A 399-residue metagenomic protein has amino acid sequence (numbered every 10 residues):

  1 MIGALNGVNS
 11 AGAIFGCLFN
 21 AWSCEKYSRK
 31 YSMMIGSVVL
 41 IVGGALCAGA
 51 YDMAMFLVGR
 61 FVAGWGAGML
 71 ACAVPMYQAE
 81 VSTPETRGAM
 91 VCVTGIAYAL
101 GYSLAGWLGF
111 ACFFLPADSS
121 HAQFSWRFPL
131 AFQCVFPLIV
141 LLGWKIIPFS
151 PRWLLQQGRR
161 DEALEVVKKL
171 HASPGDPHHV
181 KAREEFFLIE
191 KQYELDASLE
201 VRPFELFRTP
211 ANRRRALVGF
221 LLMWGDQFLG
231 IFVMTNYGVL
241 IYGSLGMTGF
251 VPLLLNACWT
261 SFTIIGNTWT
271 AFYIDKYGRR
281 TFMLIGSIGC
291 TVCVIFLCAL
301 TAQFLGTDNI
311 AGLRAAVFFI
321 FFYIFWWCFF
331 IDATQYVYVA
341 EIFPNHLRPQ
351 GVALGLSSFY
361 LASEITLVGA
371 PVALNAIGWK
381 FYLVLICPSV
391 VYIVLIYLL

Functional and structural regions predicted by a protein language model:
M1-K168, E194-L399: Alpha-helical transmembrane bundle of multi-pass membrane proteins
L170-E184: Short intracellular "coupling" helices and adjacent cytoplasmic loop segments at the cytosolic face of multi-pass
A182-D196: Cytosol/matrix-facing amphipathic helices and coiled-coil assembly/linker segments of eukaryotic membrane proteins
